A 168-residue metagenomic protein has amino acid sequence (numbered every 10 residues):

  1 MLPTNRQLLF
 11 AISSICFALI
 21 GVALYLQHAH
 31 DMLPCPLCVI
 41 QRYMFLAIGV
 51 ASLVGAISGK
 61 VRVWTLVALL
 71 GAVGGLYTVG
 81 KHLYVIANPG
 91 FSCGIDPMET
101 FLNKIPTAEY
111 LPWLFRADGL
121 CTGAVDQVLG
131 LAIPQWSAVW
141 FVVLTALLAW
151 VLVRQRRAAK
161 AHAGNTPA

Functional and structural regions predicted by a protein language model:
L2-S14, I57-L76: Interfacial segments of alpha-helical transmembrane regions
S14-L33, S52-L53, I86, P112-W113: Immediate flanking context of iron-sulfur cluster ligation sites
I15, L19-V22, I48-A51, G71-K81 (+2 more regions): Membrane-embedded alpha-helical transmembrane segments of multi-pass integral membrane proteins
V22-Q27, G74-P89, K104-T107: C-terminal TM-helix exit segments that contain a strictly Trp-centered aromatic cap at the helix terminus
L26-A29, L33, S58, R62 (+2 more regions): Juxtamembrane transmembrane-helix termini
M32-R42, G94-D96: Non-cytosolic membrane-interface motifs at loop->transmembrane helix junctions
A87-A132: Extracytosolic (periplasmic/ER-lumenal) interhelical loops and adjacent juxtamembrane/interface segments of multi-pass
R116-A168: A hydrophobic membrane-anchoring alpha-helix module
